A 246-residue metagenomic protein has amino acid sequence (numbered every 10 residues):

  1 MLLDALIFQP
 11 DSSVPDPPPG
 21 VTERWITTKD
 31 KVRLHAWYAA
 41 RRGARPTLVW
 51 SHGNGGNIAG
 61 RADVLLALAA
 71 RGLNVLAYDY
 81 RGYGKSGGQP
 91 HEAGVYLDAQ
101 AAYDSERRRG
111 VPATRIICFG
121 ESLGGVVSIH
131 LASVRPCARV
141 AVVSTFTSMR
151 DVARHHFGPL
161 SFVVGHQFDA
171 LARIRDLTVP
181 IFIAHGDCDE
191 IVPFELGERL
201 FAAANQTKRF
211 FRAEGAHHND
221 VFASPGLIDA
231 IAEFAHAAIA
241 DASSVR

Functional and structural regions predicted by a protein language model:
M1-T27, H35, S244-R246: An N-terminal hydrophobic leader/cap segment in hydrolases
K29, R33-S105, V126: Membrane-embedded segments
V64, A170, V179, P193-A202: Short alpha-helix in the alpha/beta-hydrolase fold that links the catalytic acid
S105-R109, T114-G158, R173: Primarily recognizes the serine-hydrolase "nucleophile elbow" in alpha/beta-hydrolase and SGNH/GDSL folds
L177-T178, I183-H185, D189: Short beta-strand/loop motif that positions the catalytic acidic residue of the alpha/beta-hydrolase fold
D187-V192, H218-N219: Acidic catalytic loop of the alpha/beta-hydrolase fold
A216-G226: Catalytic histidine-centered segment of alpha/beta-hydrolase-like enzymes
S224-R246: Catalytic active-site module of serine/aspartate enzymes centered on a nucleophile-bearing elbow/loop
